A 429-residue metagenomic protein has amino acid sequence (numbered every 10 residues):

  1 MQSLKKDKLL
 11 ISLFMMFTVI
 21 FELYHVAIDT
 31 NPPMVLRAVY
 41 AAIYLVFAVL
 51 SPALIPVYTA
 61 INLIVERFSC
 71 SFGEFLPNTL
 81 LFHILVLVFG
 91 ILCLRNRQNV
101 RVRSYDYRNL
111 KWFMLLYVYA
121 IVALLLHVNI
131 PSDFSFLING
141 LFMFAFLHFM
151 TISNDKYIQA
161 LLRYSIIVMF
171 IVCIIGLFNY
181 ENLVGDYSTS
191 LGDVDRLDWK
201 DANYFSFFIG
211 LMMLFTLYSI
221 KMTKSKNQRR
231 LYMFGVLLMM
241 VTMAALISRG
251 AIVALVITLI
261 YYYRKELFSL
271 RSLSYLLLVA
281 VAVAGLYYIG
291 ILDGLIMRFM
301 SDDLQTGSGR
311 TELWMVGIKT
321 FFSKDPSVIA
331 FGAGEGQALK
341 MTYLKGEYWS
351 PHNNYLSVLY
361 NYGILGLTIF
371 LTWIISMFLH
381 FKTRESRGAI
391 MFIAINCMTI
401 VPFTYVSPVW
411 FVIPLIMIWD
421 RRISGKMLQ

Functional and structural regions predicted by a protein language model:
Q2-R95, V122-L126, I393: N-terminal signal-anchor transmembrane segment
M15-Y24, F47, L214, A389-M398 (+1 more regions): Transmembrane alpha-helices of multi-pass inner-membrane enzymes
T79-F89, Y105-I121, V128-T151, I166: Aromatic-anchored transmembrane helix interface
L110, Q228-R229, Y263-R264, S272-S274 (+2 more regions): Hydrophobic transmembrane alpha-helices and their immediate junctions
M114-V122, Q159-D186, K200-K265, T372: Alpha-helical transmembrane segments of multi-pass inner-membrane proteins
L177, E266-D302, F321-K324: A membrane-periplasm/extracellular boundary helix in multi-pass inner-membrane enzymes that assemble envelope glycans
M240, A244, K345-L379: A conserved mid-to-late transmembrane alpha helix and its immediate loop/hinge that forms the functional core
S301-Y362: Long extracytoplasmic/lumenal interhelical loops at the membrane interface of multi-pass membrane proteins
